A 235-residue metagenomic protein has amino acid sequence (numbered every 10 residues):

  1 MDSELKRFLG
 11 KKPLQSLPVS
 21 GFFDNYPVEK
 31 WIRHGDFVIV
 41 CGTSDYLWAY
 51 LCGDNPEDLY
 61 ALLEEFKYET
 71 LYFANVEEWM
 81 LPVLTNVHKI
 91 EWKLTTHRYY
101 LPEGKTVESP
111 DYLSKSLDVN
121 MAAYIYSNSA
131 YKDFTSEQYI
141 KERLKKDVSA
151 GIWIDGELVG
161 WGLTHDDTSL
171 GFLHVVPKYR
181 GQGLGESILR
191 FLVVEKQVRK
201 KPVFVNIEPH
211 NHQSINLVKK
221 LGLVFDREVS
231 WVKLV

Functional and structural regions predicted by a protein language model:
M1-L5, L113-Y124: A short beta-loop-alpha structural element at the N-terminal edge of CoA-dependent acyl/N-acetyltransferase catalytic
M1-P82, Y131-E137, V148: N-terminal charged segments
P56-L62, G181-Q197, H212-N216, K220: Conserved acetyl-CoA-binding loop-helix of GNAT-fold acetyltransferases
L59-D111: Hydrophobic alpha-helical segments and helix pairs
F66-E77, K196-E208: Conserved GNAT acetyl-CoA-binding A-motif
E78-I90, E186, P209-R227: Conserved active-site alpha-helix within GNAT-family acetyltransferase domains
K89-P102, N206, G222-V235: Conserved catalytic-core motifs of GNAT/GCN5-like acyltransferases
E137-P177: A conserved beta-strand-loop-helix scaffold within acyl/acetyltransferase catalytic domains
